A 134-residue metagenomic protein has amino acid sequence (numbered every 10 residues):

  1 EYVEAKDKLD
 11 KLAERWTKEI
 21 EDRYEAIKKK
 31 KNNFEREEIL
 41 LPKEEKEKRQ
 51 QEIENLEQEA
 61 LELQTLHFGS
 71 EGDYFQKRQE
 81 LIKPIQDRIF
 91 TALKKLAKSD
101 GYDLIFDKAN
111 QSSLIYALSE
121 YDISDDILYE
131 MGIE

Functional and structural regions predicted by a protein language model:
E1-D100, L104-N110: Amphipathic alpha-helical segments
I115-Y116: Short, exposed beta-strand-loop hairpins at the edges of beta-sheets in extracellular/periplasmic proteins
I133-E134: Short, low-structural-confidence N-terminal segments
